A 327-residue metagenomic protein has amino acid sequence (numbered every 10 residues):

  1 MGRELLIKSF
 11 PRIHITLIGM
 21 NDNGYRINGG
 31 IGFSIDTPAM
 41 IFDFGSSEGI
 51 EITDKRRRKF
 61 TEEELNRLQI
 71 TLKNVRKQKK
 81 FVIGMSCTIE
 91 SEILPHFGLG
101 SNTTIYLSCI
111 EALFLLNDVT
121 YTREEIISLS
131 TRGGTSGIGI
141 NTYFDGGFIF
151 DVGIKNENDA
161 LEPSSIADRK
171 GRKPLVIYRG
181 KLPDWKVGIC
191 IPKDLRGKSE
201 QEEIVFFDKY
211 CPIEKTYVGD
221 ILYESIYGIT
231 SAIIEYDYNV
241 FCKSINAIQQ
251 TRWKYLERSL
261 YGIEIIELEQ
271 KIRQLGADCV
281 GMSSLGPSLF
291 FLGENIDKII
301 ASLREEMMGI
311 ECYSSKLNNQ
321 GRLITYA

Functional and structural regions predicted by a protein language model:
M1-F97, S101, F114-R123, N319-Q320 (+1 more regions): ATP-binding N-lobe of GHMP and related small-molecule kinases
G2-K8, H14-I18, D22-G30, T122-D278 (+1 more regions): ATP-dependent small-molecule kinase catalytic core of the GHMP/sugar-kinase superfamily and closely related
M40, Y106-I110, G147, K155: Ubiquitous "structural anchor" signal
E48-I52, C109, S244-Q249: Short, basic/glycine-rich phosphate-binding loops at helix/coil junctions that contact nucleotide phosphates
E90-L115, T135-Y143, V280-L285: Glycine/serine-rich anion-binding loops at beta->alpha junctions that coordinate negatively charged ligand groups
P287-L289: Conserved PLP-binding catalytic core of the aspartate aminotransferase-like
